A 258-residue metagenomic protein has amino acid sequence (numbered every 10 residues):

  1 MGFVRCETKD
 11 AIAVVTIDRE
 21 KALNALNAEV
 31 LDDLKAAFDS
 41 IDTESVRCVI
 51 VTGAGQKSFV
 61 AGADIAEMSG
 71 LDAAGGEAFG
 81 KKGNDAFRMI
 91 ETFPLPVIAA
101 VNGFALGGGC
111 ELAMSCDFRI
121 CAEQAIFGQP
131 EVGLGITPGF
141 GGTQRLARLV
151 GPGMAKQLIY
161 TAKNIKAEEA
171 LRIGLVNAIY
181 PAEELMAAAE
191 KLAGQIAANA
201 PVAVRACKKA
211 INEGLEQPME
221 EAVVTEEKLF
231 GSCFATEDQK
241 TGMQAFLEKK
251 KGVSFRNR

Functional and structural regions predicted by a protein language model:
M1-T52, R88: Conserved CoA-thioester-binding segment of acyl-CoA-metabolizing enzymes
M1-V14, D18, K163-A197, R205-G214 (+1 more regions): Amphipathic alpha-helical segments at domain termini/boundaries
V15, R19, D33-L34, V51 (+7 more regions): Terminal peptide-recognition signature
E20-L23, Q56-K57, G62, M68 (+4 more regions): A short, glycine- and basic residue-enriched loop/turn that sits immediately adjacent to a domain's principal
V30-D33, F79-K82, L112, L185 (+1 more regions): Hydrophobic alpha-helical membrane-association signature
K35, G53-M89, A105, G135 (+1 more regions): Glycine- (often His-adjacent) and acidic-residue-rich active-site loop that binds/positions the CoA thioester
M89-V202, S232-T236, T241: Crotonase-fold acyl-CoA enzyme core
